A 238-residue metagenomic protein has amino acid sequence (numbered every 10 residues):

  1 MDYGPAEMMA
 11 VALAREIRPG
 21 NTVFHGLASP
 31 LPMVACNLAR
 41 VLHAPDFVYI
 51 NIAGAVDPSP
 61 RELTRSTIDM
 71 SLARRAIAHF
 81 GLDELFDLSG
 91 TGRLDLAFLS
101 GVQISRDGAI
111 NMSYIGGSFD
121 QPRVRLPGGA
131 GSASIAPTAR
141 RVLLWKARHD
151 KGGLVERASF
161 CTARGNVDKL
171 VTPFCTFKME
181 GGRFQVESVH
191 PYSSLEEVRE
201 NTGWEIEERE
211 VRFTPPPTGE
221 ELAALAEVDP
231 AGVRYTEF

Functional and structural regions predicted by a protein language model:
M1-G26, M33, N37, V167-Q185 (+1 more regions): Intrinsically disordered, low-complexity segments enriched in small residues
M1-R75: N-terminal active-site beta-alpha-beta segment that forms phosphate/nucleotide-binding and substrate-recognition loops
P45, I68, S118, A226-R234: Short, charged low-complexity intrinsically disordered segments located at boundaries of structured domains
L63-E220: Conserved phosphate- and dinucleotide-binding cores of soluble alpha/beta proteins, encompassing both enzyme active
